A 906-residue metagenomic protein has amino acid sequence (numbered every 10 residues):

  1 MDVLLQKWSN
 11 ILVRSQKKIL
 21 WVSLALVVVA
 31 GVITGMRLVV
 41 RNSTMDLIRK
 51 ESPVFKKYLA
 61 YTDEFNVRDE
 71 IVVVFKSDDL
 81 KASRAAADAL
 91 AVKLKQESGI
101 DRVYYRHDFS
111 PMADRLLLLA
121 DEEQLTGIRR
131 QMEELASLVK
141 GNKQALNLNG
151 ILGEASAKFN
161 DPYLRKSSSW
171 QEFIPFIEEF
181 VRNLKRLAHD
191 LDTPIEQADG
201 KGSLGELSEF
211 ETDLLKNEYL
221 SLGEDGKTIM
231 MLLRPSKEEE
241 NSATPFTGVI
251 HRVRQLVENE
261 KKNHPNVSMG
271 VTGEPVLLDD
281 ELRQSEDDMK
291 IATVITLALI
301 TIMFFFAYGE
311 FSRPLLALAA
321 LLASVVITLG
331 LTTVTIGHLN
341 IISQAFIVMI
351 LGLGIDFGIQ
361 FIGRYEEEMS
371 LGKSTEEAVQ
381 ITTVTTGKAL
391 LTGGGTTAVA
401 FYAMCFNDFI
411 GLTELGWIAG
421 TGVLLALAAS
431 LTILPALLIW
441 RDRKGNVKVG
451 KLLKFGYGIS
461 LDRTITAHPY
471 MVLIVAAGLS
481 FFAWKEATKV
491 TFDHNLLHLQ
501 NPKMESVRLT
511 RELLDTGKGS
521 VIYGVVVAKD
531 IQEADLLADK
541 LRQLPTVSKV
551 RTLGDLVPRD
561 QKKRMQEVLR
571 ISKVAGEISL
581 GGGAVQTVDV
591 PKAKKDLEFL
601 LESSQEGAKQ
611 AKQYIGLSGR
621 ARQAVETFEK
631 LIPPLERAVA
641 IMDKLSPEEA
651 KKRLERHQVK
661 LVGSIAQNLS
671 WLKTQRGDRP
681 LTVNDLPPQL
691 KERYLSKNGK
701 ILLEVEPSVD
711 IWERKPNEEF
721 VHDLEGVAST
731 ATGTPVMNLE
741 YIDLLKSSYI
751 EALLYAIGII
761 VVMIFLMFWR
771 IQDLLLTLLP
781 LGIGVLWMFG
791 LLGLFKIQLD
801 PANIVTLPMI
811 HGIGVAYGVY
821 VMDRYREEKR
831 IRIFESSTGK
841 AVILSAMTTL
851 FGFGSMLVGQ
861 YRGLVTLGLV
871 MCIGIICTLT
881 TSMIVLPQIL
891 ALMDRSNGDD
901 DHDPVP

Functional and structural regions predicted by a protein language model:
M1-N42, D46, P53-A60, K237-T244 (+3 more regions): Membrane-embedded transmembrane helical bundles of large multi-pass transporters/channels
D2-V294: Membrane-proximal extracytoplasmic
M36-D78, R84, E134-L138, S208-S221 (+7 more regions): Solvent-exposed, non-transmembrane loop/terminal regulatory segments of multi-pass membrane proteins
V67, E224-T228, T396, K518-S520 (+1 more regions): Short flexible coil/turn linkers enriched for glycine and charged/polar residues that connect secondary-structure
R106-R115, G554-Q566, V736-I742: Short proline/glycine- and acidic-rich turn/helix-capping motifs at secondary-structure junctions
D114-Q131, Q561-E577, L744-L754: Short, low-order "capping/linker" segments at domain edges
D161-E310, Q543, Q605-I760: Extracytoplasmic
R564-F628: Charged, amphipathic alpha-helical linkers/stalks
